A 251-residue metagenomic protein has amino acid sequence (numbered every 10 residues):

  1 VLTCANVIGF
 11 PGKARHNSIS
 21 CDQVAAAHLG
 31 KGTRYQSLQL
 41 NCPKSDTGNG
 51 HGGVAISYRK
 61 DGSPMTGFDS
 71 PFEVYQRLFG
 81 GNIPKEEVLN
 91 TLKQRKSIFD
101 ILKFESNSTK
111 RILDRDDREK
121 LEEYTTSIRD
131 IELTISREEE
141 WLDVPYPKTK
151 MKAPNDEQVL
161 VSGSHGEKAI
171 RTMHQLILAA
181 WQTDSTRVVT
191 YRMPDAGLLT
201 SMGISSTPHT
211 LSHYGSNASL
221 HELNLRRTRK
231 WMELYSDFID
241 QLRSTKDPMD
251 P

Functional and structural regions predicted by a protein language model:
V1-P251: Ligand-binding pockets and gating/stacking loops
